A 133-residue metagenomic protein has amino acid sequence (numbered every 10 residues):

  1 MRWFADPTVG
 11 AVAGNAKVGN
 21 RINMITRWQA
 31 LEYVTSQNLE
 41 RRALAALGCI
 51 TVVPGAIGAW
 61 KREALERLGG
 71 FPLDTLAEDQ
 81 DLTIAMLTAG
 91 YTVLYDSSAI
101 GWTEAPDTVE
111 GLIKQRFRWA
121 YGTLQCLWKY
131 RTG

Functional and structural regions predicted by a protein language model:
M1-L76, I113, F117-W128: Long helical/loop segments within the catalytic core of UDP-sugar-dependent glycosyltransferases, especially the large
I22, A46, T83, T103-A105: Short secondary-structure boundary/hinge segments and terminal tails
I25, T83, V93, V109-E110: Internal amphipathic alpha-helical segments of the cytochrome P450 catalytic fold
L44-G48, S97, T108: Short amphipathic alpha-helical segments at helix-loop
G55, Y95-D96, W102-K114: Catalytic cores of eukaryotic secretory-pathway lumenal/extracellular enzymes that build and remodel glycoconjugates
D74, T83-G101: Catalytic donor-sugar/metal-binding loop of nucleotide-sugar-dependent glycosyltransferases
K129-G133: Hydrophobic helical membrane-anchoring modules
